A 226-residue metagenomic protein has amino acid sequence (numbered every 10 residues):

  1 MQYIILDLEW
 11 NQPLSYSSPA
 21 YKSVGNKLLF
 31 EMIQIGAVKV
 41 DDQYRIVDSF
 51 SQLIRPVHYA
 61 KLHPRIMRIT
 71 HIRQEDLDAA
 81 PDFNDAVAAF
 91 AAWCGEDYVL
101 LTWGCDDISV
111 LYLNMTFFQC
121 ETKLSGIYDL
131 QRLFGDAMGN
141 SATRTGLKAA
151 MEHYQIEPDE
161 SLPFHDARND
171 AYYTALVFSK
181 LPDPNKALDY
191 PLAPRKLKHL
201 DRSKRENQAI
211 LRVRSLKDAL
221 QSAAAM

Functional and structural regions predicted by a protein language model:
Q2-I4, E9-I108: Conserved non-catalytic scaffold segment of RNase H-like nuclease domains
L6, Y128, N169: Active-site flanking residues adjacent to catalytic metal/cofactor-binding acidic residues
W10-Q12, R132, Y173: Short, glycine/acidic-enriched loop or turn micro-motifs at the edges of active sites
I54, H63, M67, Q74-L77 (+1 more regions): Active-site-proximal helix-loop-helix substrate-binding element of RNase H-like nuclease domains
D106-Y128: Substrate-recognition/cap helix-loop segment adjacent to the acidic, metal-dependent catalytic center of Asp-based
G126-R144, K196-S203: Short, flexible loop segments at boundaries between secondary-structure elements
A167-V177: Alpha-helical transmembrane segments that form the membrane-embedded catalytic/substrate-binding core of multi-pass
L176-M226: Acidic two-metal-ion nuclease catalytic site recognized across multiple nuclease folds, prominently DnaQ/RNase D-T
